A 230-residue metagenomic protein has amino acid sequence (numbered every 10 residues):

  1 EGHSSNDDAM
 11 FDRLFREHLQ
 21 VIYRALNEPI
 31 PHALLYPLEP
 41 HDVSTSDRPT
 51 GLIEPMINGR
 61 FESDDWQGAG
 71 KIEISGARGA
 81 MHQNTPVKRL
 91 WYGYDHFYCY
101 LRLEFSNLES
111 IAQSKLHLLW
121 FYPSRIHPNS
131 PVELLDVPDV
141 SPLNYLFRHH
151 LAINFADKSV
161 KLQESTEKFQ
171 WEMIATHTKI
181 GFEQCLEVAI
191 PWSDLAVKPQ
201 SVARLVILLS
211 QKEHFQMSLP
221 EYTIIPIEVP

Functional and structural regions predicted by a protein language model:
E1-E73: Histidine-centered catalytic/metal-binding microenvironments
S4, D8-F15, Q83, Y92-Y94 (+1 more regions): Active-site-proximal structural scaffolding
L38-N58, L118-A152, A156, E183 (+1 more regions): Acidic/polar low-complexity flexible segments
G59, Y98-N107, Q184-W192: Short, well-ordered beta-strand segments enriched in hydrophobic/aromatic residues
E73-Y98: Low-complexity, acidic Ser/Thr/Pro/Gly-rich terminal tails and inter-domain linkers that flank the onset of structured
Q83, Q163-T176: Short beta-strand and strand-turn-strand segments in soluble, beta-rich domains
K88-W91, E172-K179: Beta-strand-rich interaction surfaces with strong enrichment in secreted/lumenal proteins
A112-H117: Short coil-to-beta strand junction motifs in C2/discoidin
